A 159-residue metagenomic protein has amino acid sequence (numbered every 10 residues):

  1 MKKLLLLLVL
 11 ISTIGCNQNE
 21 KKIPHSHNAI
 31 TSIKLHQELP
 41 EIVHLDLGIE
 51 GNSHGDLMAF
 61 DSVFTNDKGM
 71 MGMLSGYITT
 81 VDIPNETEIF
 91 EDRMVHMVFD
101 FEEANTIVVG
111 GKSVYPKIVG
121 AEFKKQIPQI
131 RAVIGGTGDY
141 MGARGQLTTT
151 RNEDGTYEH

Functional and structural regions predicted by a protein language model:
M1-L4: Positively charged n-region of N-terminal signal peptides that target proteins for export
L7-L8: Sec-dependent N-terminal signal peptides
I14-G15: C-terminal motif of bacterial Sec signal peptides marking the signal peptidase cleavage site
Q18-H159: Targeting-peptide/extracellular-domain and disordered-appendage signature
